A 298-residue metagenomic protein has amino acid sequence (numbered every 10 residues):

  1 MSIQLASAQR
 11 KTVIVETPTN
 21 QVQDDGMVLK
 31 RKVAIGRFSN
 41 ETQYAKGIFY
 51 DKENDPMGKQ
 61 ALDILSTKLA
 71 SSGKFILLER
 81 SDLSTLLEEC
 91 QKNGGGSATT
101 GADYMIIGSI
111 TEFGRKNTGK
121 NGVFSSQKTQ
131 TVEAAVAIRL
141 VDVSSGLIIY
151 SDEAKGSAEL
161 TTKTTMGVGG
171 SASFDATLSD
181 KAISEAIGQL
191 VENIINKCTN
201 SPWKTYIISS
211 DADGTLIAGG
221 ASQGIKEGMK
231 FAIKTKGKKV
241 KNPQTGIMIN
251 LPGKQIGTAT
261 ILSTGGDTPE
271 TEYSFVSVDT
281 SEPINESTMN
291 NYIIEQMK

Functional and structural regions predicted by a protein language model:
M1-S7: C-terminal segment of classical bacterial N-terminal signal peptides
A8-L77, D82-Q91, S144-L147, S151-L160 (+6 more regions): A structural "domain/chain start" motif
E53-G58, D63-I64, A70-V123, T129 (+3 more regions): Short, solvent-exposed, polar/charged sequence segments at loop or secondary-structure edges
D103-T164, G265: Amphipathic beta-strand/beta-sheet edge segments enriched in Tyr/Trp
N121-F124, V168-A176, V240-M248: Flexible, solvent-exposed loop segments that connect beta-strands
A176-S201: Short, structured interface segments
I233-K298: Beta-strand/loop-dominated core regions that host nucleotide or nucleotide-derived cofactor-binding catalytic loops
